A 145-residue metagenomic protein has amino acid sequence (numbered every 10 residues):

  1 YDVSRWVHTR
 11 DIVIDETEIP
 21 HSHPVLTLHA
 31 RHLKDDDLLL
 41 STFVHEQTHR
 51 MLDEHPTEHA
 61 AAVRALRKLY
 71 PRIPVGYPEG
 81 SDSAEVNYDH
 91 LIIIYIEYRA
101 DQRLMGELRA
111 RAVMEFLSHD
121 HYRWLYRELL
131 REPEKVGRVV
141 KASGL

Functional and structural regions predicted by a protein language model:
Y1-H23, N87: Auxiliary, metal-adjacent structural segments of Zn-dependent hydrolase domains
L26-V44: Short pre-active-site segment immediately N-terminal to the catalytic Zn-binding motif
D36-S41, D53-H90: Post-HEXXH active-site segment of zinc metalloproteases
V44, T48-L52: Short active-site segment of divalent metal-dependent hydrolases/proteases that encodes the spacing between
N87-Q102: Short, hydrophobic/amphipathic alpha-helical patches that form generic packing surfaces within helical domains
Q102, G106-L145: Pan-zinc metallopeptidase signature
